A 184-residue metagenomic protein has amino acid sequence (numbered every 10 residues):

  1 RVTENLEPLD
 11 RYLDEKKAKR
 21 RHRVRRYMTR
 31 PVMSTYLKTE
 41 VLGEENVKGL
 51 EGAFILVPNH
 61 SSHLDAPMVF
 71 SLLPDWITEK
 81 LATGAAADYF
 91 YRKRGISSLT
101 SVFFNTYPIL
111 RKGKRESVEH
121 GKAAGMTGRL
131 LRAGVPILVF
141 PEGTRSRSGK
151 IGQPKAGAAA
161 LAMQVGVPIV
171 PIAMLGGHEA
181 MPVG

Functional and structural regions predicted by a protein language model:
E4-L13: A short, surface-exposed helix-loop junction/capping segment
L9, V24, L99-T100: Generic structural signal of hydrophobic/aromatic residues within well-ordered alpha-helices of folded domains
Y12-R25: Helix-enriched interaction subdomains in cytosolic or periplasmic regions, typified by TIR/SEFIR signaling/NADase cores
A18, T35-G184: Soluble catalytic domains of membrane acyltransferases
V24-M33: N-terminal nucleotide/polyanion-binding subdomain common to many enzyme families
